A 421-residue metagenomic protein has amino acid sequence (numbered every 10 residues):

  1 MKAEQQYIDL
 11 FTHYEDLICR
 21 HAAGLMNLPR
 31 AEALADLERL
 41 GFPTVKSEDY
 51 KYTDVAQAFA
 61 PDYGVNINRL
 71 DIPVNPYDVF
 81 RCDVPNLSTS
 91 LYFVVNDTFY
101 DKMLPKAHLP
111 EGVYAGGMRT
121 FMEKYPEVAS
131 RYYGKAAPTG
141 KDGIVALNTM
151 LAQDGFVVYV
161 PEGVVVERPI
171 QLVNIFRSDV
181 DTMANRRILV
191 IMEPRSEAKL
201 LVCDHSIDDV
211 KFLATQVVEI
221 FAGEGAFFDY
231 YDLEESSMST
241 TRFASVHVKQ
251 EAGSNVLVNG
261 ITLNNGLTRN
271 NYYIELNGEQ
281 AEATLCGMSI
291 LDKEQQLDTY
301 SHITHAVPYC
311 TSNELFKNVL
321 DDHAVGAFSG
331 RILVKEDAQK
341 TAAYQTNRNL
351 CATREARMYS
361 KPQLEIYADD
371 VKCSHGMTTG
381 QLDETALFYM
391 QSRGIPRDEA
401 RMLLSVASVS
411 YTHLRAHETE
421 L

Functional and structural regions predicted by a protein language model:
M1-A146, L315: N-terminal amphipathic, basic helical "cap/leader" segment at the start of enzyme domains
A22, R401-V406, L414-R415: Catalytic-core signal marking the mid-to-C-terminal active-site face
N27-P43, L151, Q381-L403: Hydrophobic/aromatic-rich, well-ordered segments within soluble, folded domains that form packed cores
G41-D49, V166-E167, T311, D398: Short amphipathic alpha-helical segments with coiled-coil-like heptad repeat character
F42-T44, M377, S405-Y411: Short, surface-exposed loop/turn segments at secondary-structure boundaries that line and modulate
K106, E111-Y114, K124-F388, S392-I395 (+2 more regions): Conserved beta-strand/loop scaffold segments within soluble protein domains that form the structured core and edges
H413-L421: Single conserved hydrophobic/aromatic residue that forms the stacking wall/gate of nucleotide- or nucleobase-binding
